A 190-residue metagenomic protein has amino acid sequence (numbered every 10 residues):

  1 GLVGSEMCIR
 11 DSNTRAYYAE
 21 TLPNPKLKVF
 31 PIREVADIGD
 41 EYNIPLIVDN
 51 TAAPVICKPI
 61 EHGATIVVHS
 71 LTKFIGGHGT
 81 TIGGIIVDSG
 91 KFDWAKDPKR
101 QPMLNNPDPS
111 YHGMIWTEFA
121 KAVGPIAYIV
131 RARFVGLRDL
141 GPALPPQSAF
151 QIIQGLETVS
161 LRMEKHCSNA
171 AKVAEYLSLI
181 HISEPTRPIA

Functional and structural regions predicted by a protein language model:
G1-I9, I180-A190: Single conserved hydrophobic/aromatic residue that forms the stacking wall/gate of nucleotide- or nucleobase-binding
S5-E6, R10-L179: Conserved PLP-enzyme active-site core in the AAT-like
